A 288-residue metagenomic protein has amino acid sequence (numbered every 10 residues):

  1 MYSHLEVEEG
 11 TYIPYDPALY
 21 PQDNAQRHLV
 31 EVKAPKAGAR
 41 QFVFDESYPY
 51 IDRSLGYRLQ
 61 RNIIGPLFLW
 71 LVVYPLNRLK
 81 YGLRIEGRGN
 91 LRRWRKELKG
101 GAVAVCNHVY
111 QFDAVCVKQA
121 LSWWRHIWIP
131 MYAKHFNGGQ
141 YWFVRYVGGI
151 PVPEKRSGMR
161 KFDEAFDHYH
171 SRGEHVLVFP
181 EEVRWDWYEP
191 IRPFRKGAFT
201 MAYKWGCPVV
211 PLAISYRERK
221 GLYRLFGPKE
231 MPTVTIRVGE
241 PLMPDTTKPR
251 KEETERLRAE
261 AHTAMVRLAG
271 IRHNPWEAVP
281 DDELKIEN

Functional and structural regions predicted by a protein language model:
M1-S47, F162-N288: Non-catalytic C-terminal accessory region of glycerolipid acyltransferases and related lyso-lipid remodeling enzymes
Y2-V103, F112-C116, Y141, Y146 (+1 more regions): Membrane-anchoring hydrophobic helices of lipid-metabolizing enzymes
N62, I129-P130, K155, W187-E189: A generic secondary-structure micro-motif detector that highlights 1-2 residue hydrophobic/ambivalent hotspots embedded
R84, K155-M159, I191-R192: A conditional alpha-helix N-cap/helix-loop micro-motif detector
I85, I129, G149-P151, V209-P211 (+1 more regions): Conserved beta-strand scaffold positions in the cores of enzyme catalytic domains, especially in NTP/NDP-utilizing
G89, S157, S215: Residue-level "edge-of-site" marker
K96-R156: Catalytic core of membrane glycerolipid acyltransferases/transacylases, capturing the structured, soluble-facing
